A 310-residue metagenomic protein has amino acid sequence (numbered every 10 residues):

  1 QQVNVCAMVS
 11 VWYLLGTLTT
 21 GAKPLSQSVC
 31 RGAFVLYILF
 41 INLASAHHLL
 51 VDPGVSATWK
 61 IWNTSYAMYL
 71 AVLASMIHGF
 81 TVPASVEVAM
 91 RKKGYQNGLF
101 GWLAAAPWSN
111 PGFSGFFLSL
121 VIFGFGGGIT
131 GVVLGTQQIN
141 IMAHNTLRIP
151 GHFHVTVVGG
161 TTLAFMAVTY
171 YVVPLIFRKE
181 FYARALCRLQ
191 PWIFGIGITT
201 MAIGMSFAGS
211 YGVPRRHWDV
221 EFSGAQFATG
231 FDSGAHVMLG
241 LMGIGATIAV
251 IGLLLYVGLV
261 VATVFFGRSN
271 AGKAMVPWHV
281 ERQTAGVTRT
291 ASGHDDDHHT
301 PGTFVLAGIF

Functional and structural regions predicted by a protein language model:
Q1-T19, Q27-V51, T64-M90, P111-Q137 (+5 more regions): Hydrophobic cores of alpha-helical transmembrane segments in multi-pass integral membrane proteins
P53-V55: Membrane-lumen (extracellular) interface motif
V88-S109, K273-A291: Membrane-interfacial, low-structure loops and terminal tails that flank and connect transmembrane helices in multi-pass
A105-S109, R148, H294-H298: Helix-boundary and loop/linker segments of multi-pass membrane transporters
N140-I149: Flexible, glycine/threonine-enriched loop-and-boundary segments that flank and lead into catalytic domains of large
A143, L241, T290-A291: N-terminal hydrophobic alpha-helix used for membrane targeting or insertion
F227-G234, V287-D296: Short membrane-interface loop/juxtamembrane segments of multi-pass integral membrane proteins
